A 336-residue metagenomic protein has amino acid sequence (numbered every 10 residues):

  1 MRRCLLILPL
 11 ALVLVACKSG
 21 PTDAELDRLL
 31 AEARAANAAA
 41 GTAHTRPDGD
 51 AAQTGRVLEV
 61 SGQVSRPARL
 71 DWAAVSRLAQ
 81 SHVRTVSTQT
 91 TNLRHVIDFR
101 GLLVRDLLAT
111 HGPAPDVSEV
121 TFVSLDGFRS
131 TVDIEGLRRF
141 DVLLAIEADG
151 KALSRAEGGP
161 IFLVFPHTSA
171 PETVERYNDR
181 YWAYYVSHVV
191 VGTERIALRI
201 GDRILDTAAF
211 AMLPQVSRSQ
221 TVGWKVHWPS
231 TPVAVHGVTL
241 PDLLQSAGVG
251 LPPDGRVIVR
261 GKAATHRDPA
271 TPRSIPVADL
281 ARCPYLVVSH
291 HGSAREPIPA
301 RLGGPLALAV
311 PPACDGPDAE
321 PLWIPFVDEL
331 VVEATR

Functional and structural regions predicted by a protein language model:
M1-L6: Bacterial N-terminal signal peptides that target proteins for export
V13-A16: C-terminal motif of bacterial Sec signal peptides marking the signal peptidase cleavage site
K18-R336: N-terminal intrinsically disordered, low-complexity segments enriched in P/E/S/T
